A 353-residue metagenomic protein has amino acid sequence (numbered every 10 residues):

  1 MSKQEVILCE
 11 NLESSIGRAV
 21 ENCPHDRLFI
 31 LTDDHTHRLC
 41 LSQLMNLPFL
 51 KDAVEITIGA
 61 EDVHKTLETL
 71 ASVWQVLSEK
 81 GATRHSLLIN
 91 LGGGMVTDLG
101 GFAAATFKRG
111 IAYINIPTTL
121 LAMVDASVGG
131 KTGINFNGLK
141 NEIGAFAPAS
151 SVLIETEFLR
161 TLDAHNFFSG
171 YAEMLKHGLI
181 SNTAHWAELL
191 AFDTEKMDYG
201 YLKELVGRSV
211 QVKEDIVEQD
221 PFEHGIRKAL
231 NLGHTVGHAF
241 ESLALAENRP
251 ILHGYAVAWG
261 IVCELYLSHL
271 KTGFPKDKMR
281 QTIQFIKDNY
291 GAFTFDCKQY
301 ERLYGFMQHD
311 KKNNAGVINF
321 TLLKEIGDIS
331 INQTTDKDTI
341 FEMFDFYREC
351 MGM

Functional and structural regions predicted by a protein language model:
M1-L87: ATP/NTP phosphate-donor binding region
L77-L91, D98-N115: Non-catalytic interfacial helical region
A82, P148-S151, E157-A164, A172-A184 (+8 more regions): Generic secondary-structure signature for well-ordered alpha-helical cores
M95-G101, M123, A239: Short glycine/serine/threonine-rich phosphate/pyrophosphate-binding segments that cradle anionic phosphate groups
F102-T194: A glycine/threonine-rich phosphate-anchoring loop and its flanking beta-alpha core in nucleotide/phosphate-binding
M174, K276-M353: C-terminal charged capping/lid subdomain of soluble metabolic enzymes
F192-E301: Active-site segments that bind and position negatively charged phosphate/pyrophosphate groups
